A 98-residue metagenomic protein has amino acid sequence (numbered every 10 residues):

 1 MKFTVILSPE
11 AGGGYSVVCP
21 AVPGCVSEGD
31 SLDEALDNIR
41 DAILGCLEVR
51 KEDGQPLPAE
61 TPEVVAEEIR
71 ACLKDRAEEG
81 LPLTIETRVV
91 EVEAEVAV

Functional and structural regions predicted by a protein language model:
M1-F3, D37-V98: Short, charged, surface-exposed hinge/linker loops at domain edges that act as mobile lids or interdomain connectors
F3, Y15, C25-S27: Structural detector for hydrophobic anchor residues on beta-strands
L7-V22: Short aromatic-glycine-(Arg/Gly/Cys) micro-motifs in beta-strand/loop hairpins
V18, L36-D37: Short, surface-exposed helix/turn micro-motifs that flank interaction/cofactor sites
P23-D33: A short, exposed loop/beta-hairpin motif centered on an aromatic-Gly-Thr core
